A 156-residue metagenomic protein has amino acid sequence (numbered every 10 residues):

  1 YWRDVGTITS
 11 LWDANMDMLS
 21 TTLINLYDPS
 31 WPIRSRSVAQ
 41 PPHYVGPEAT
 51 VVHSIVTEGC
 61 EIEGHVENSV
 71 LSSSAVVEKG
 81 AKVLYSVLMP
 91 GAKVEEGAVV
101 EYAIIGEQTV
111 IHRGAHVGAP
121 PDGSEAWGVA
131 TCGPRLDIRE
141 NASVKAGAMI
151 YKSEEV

Functional and structural regions predicted by a protein language model:
Y1-V156: Left-handed beta-helix
